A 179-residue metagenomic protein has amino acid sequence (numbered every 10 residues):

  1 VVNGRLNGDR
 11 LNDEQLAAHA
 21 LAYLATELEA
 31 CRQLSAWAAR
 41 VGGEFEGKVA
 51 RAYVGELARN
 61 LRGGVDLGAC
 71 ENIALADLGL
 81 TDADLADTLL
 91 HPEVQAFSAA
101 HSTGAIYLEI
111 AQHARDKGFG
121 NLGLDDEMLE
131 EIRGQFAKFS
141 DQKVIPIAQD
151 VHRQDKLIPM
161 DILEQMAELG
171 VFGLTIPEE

Functional and structural regions predicted by a protein language model:
V1-E178: Flavin-dependent oxidoreductase catalytic core characteristic of acyl-CoA dehydrogenase/oxidase-like enzymes
